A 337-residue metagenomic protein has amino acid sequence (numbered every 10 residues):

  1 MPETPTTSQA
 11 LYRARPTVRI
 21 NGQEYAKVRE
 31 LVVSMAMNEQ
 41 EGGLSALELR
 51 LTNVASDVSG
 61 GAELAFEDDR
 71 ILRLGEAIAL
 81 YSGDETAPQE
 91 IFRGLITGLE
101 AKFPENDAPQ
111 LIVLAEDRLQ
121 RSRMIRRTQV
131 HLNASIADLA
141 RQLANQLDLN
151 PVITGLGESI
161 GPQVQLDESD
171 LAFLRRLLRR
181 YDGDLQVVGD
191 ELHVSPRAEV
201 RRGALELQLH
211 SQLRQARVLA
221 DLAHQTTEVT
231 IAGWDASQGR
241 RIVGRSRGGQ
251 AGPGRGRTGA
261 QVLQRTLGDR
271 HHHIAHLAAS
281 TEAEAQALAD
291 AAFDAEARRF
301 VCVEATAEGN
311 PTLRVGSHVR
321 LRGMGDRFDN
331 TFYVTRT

Functional and structural regions predicted by a protein language model:
M1-V113: Assembly/oligomerization scaffold segments
P2-Q9, A108-L119, G155-Q215, L222-A223: Short beta-strand-centered interaction patches in the first periplasmic/extracellular domains of large envelope
I20-G22, L51-N53, S82, A115-D117 (+3 more regions): Flexible glycine-/small-residue-rich
S34, A46, E90-L95, I112 (+4 more regions): Well-ordered beta-strand positions in beta-sheet-rich domains
Q40-E67, I71, R214-T337: An acidic/polar, Gly/Ser/Thr-rich interaction patch typically located in mid-to-C-terminal regions of proteins
F66, Q120-L139, V152-R176, R180 (+1 more regions): Short acidic/polar beta-strand-loop edge motifs in secreted extracellular and Gram-negative envelope-associated
R93-K102, A198-R201, F332-T337: Short, compositionally biased
R118, N133-V152, A279-A287: Glycine-rich, acidic and aromatic/proline-enriched surface loops and short helix-turn segments that act as binding
